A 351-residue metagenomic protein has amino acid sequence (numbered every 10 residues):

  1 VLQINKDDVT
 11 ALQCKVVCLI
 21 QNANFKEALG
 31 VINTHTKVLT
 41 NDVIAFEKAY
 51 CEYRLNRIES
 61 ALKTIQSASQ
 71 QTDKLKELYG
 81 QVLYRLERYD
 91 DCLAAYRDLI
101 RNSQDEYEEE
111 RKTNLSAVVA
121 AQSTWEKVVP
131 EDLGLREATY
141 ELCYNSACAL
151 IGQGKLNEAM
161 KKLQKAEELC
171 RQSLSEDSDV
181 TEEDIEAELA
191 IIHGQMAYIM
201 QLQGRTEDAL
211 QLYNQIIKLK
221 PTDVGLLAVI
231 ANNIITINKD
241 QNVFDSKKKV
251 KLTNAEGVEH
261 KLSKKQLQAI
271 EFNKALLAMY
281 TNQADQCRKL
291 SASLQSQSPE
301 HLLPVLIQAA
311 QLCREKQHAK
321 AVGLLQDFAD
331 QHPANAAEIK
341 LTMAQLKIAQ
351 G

Functional and structural regions predicted by a protein language model:
V1, F25-T36, I58-S69, D91-L99 (+6 more regions): Alpha-helical repeat scaffolds
V1-Y107, A117, A121-G134: Long amphipathic alpha-helical scaffold regions
D8, N41-D42, T72, E106-E108 (+7 more regions): Residue-level recognition of tetratricopeptide repeat
C14, E47, R54, K76-R85 (+8 more regions): "A position-specific structural signal for the A-helix of alpha-solenoid helical repeats
L19, E52, L83, V119 (+6 more regions): Residue at a conserved register position within TPR or TPR-like alpha-solenoid repeats
N22, L55, L86, Q122 (+6 more regions): Structural motif corresponding to the intra-repeat A-B loop/turn of tetratricopeptide repeats
V38-L39, N102-Q104, P130-G134, C170-E186 (+3 more regions): Flexible helix-coil transition and linker loops at the boundaries of alpha-helical arrays
N56, S123, L174, V224 (+2 more regions): Short coil/turn linking the two alpha-helices of tandem helical-hairpin repeats
